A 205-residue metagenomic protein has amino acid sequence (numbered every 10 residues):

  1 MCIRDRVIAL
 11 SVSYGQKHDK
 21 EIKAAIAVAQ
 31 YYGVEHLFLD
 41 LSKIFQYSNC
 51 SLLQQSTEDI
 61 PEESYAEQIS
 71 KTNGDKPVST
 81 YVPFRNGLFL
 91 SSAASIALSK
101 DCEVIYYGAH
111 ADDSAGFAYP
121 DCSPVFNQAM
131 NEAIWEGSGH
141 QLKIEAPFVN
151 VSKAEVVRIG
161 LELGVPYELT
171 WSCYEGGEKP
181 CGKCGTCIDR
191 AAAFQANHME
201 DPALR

Functional and structural regions predicted by a protein language model:
M1-C2, C184: Short, thiol/selenol-centered motifs that function as redox-active sites or metal-ligating centers
I3-G164: ATP-dependent adenylation/nucleotidyltransferase module used to activate substrates
Y31-G33, A192-A193, L204-R205: Short, intrinsically disordered/low-complexity patches at protein termini and at juxtamembrane boundaries
S91, W171-A192: Local cysteine-cluster metal-coordination motifs and their immediate loop/turn environment, predominantly Fe-S cluster
S138, Q195-H198: Short amphipathic alpha-helical interaction/hinge segments
G160-E162, Y167-G176: Short, intrinsically disordered, charge-biased short linear motifs at domain edges
V165, A191-A196: A polyampholytic, Gly/Pro-enriched intrinsically disordered region
G176-G177, H198-R205: Short cysteine/histidine-rich metal-coordination sites, predominantly Zn2+-binding motifs
